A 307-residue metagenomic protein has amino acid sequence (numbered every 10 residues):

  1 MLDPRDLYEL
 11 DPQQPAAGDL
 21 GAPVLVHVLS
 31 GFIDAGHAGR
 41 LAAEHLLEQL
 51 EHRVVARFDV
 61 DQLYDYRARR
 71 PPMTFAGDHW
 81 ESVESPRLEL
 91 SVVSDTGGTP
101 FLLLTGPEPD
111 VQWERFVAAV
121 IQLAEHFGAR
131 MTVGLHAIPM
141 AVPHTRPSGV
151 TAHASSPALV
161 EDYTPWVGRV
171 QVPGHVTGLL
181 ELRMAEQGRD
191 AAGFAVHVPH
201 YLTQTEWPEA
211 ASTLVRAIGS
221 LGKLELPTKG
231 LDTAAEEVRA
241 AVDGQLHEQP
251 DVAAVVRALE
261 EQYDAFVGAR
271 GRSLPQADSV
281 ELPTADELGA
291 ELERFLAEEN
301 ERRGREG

Functional and structural regions predicted by a protein language model:
M1-G106: N-terminal short beta-loop-beta anion/metal-coordinating cradle
L20-V24, H52, G98-P100, F127-R130 (+2 more regions): Short coil/turn connectors at secondary-structure junctions
S30-F32, Q62, P107-D110, A137-P139 (+1 more regions): Acidic, glycine-rich active-site loops and adjacent beta-strand->loop/helix elements that engage anionic groups
H37-L41, V111, R115, Q171 (+5 more regions): Conserved active-site and cofactor/substrate-binding residues in soluble primary-metabolism enzymes
A56, L102-L104, V133, D190-A195: Hydrophobic/aromatic beta-strand patches that form the interior of the parallel beta-sheet core in alpha/beta enzyme
T99, P107-A158, L179-L180: Internal, conserved structured core segments that host functional sites
A141-L221, E225: Catalytic cores of processing enzymes, dominated by hydrolases/peptidases, characterized by acidic/His-rich
L202-G307: A conserved C-terminal secondary-structure "cap"
